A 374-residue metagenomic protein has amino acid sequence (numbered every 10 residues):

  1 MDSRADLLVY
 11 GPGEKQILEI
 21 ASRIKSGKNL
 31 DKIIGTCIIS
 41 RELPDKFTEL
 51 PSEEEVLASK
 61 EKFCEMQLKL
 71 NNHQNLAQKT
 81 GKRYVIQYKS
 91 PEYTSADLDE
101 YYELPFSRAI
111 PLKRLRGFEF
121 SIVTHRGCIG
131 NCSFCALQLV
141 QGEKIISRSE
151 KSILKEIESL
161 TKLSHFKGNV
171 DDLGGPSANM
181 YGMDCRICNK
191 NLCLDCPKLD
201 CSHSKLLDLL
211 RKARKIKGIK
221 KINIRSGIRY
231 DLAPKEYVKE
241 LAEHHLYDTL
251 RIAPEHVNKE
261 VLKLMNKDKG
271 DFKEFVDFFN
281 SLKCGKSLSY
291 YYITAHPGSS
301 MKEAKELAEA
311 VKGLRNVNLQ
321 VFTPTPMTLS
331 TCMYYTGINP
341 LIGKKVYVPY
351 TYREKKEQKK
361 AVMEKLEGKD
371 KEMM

Functional and structural regions predicted by a protein language model:
M1-G81, Y335-T336, E364-K365: Glycine-rich beta-alpha loop elements in corrinoid/cobalamin-binding modules across cobalamin-dependent enzymes
D6, I153, I252, L319: Conserved, mostly hydrophobic/aromatic
E14-E19, K144, G168-L194, L232-A233 (+4 more regions): Flexible glycine/acidic-rich beta-alpha junction loops that bind and position SAM and/or redox cofactors in anaerobic
C64, N71-S121: N-terminal [4Fe-4S]-dependent radical SAM core
L98-Y102, F106-G127, V140-E143, L154 (+3 more regions): Structured mid-domain segments that build the active-site/substrate or prosthetic-cofactor binding neighborhood
L112-A136, T161, K167-D172: N-terminal pre-triad scaffold of radical SAM enzymes
Q141-N169: Conserved alpha-helical substructure of the radical SAM core
E158-S289, T294-P297: Conserved SAM/AdoMet-binding glycine-rich loop
